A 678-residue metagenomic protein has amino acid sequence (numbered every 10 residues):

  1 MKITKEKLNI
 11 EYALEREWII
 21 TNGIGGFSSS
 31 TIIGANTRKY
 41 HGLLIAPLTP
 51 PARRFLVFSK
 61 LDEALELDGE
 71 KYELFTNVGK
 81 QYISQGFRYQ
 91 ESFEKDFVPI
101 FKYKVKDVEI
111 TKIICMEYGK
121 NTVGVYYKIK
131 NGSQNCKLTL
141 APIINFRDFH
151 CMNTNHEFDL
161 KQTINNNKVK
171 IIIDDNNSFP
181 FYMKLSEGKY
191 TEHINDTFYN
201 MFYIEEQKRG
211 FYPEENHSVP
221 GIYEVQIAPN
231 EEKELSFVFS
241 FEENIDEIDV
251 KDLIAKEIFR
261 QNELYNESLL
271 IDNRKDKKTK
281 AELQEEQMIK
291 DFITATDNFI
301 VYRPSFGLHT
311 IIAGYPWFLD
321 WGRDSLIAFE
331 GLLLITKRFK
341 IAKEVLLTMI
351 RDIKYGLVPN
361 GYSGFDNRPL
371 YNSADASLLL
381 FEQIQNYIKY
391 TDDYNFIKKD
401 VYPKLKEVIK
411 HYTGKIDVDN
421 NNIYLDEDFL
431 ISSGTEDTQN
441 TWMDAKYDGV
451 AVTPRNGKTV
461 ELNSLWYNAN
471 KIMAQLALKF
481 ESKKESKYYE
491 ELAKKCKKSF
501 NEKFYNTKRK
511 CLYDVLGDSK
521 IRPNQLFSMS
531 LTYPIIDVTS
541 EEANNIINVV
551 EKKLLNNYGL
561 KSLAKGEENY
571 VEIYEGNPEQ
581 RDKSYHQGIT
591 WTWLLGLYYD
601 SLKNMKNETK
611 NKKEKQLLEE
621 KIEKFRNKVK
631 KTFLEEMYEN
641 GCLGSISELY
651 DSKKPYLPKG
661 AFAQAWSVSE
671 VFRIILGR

Functional and structural regions predicted by a protein language model:
M1-R678: Acidic, mature catalytic/reactive cores of soluble proteins
